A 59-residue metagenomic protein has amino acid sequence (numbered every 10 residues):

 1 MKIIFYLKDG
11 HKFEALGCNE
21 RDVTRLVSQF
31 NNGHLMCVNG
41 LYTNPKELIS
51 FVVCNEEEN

Functional and structural regions predicted by a protein language model:
M1-Q29: N-terminal acidic leader/helix
I4, H34-L35: Residue-level detector of beta-strand face positions
V23-L26, N31, P45-S50: Short alpha-helical interface patches
L35-N59: Short, mixed-charge low-complexity intrinsically disordered segments
